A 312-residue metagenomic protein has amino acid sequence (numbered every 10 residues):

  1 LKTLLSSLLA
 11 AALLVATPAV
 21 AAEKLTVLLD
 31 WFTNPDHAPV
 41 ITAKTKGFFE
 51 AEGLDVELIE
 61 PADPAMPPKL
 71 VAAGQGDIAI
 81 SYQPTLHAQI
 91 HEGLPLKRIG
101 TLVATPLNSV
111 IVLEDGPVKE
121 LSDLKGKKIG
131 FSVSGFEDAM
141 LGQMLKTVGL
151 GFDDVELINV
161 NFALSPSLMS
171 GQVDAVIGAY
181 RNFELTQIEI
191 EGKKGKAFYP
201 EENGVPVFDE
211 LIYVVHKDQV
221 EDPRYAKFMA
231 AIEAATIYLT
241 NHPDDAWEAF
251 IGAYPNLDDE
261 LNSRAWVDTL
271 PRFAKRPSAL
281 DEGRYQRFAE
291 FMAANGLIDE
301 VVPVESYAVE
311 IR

Functional and structural regions predicted by a protein language model:
L1-L4: Positively charged n-region of N-terminal signal peptides that target proteins for export
S6-A16: Bacterial N-terminal signal peptides
T17-A22: Sec/Tat signal peptide C-region and signal peptidase I cleavage site
K24-S170, D174-N182, F198, V205-V207: Short, glycine-/small- and polar/acidic-enriched structural segments that line small-molecule recognition paths
F48-A51, T147-F152, E191-K193, P223 (+2 more regions): Short helix-capping segments at alpha-helix termini
P84-T85, F162-A253: Pocket-lining segment of extracytoplasmic ligand-binding domains
E221-L297: Secondary-structure end/capping motifs
A289-R312: C-terminal solvent-exposed extensions
